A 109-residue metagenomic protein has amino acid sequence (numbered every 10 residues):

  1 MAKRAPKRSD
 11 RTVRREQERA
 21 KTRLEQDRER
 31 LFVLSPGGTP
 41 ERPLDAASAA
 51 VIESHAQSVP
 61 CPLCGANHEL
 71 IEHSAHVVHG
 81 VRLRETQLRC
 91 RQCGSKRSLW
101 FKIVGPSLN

Functional and structural regions predicted by a protein language model:
M1-H55, F101-N109: Short, intrinsically disordered terminal segments enriched in charged and Pro/Gly residues
Q57-S58, L83, Q87: Residues immediately within or flanking Cys/His clusters that coordinate Zn2+ in small zinc-binding modules
C61-C64, C90-C93: Short cysteine-rich clusters marking metal-coordination/redox-active sites
N67-H68, R97: Cys/His-rich microdomains that often coordinate metals
I71-S74, W100-K102: Short Cys/His-rich "knuckle" micro-motifs
S74-E85: Short linker/helix segments within small regulatory modules
V81, G94-K96: Coil-to-beta-strand transition motifs
Q87-R91, K102: Residue-level recognition of well-ordered beta-strand positions that form the cores of beta-sheet-rich folds across
